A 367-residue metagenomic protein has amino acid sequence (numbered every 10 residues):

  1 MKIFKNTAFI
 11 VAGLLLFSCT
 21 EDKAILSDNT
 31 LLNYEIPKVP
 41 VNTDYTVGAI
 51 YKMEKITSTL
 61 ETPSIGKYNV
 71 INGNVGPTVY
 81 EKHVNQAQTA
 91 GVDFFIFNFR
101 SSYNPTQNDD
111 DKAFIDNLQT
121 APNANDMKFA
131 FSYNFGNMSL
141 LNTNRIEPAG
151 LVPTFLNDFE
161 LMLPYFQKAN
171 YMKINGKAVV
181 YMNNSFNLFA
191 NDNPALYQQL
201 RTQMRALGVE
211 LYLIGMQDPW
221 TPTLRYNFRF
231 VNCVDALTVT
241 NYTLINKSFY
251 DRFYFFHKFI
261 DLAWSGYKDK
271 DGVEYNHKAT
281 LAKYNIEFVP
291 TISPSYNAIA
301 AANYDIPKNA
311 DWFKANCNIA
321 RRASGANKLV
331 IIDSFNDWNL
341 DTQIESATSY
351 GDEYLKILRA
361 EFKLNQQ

Functional and structural regions predicted by a protein language model:
M1-A8: Bacterial N-terminal signal peptides that target proteins for export
A8, A12-G13, G48: Small side chains
L15-S18: C-terminal motif of bacterial Sec signal peptides marking the signal peptidase cleavage site
T20-K23: Bacterial signal peptide processing site
I25-Q367: Glycan-processing catalytic domains of CAZymes
